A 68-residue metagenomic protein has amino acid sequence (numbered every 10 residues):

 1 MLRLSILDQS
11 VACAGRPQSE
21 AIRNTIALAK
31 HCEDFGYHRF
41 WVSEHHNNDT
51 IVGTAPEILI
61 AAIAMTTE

Functional and structural regions predicted by a protein language model:
M1-T66: N-terminal beta1-alpha1-beta2 module of alpha/beta enzyme domains
